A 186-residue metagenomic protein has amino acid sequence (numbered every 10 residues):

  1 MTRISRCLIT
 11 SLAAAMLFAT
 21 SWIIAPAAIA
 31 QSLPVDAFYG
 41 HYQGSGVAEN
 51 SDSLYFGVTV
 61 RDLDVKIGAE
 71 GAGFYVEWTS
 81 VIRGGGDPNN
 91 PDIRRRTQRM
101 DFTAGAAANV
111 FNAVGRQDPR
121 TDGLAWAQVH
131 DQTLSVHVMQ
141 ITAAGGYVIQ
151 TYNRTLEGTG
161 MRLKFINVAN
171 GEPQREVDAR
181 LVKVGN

Functional and structural regions predicted by a protein language model:
M1-A15: Bacterial N-terminal signal peptides that target proteins for export
L17-A27: C-terminal segment of classical bacterial N-terminal signal peptides
S32-L33, H41-E77, P91-R95, Y147 (+2 more regions): Short, solvent-exposed loop/hinge segments that bridge or flank secondary-structure elements
R61-I67, Q98-M100, D122-A127, I149-L156 (+1 more regions): Hydrophobic/aromatic beta-strand elements that line small-molecule binding cavities or substrate pockets in beta-rich
E77-S80, A113, S135-T142, K164-V168: Short beta-strand segments that buttress and anchor functional surface loops
S80-L134: Predominantly extracellular/secreted and cell-surface proteins with exposed, flexible low-complexity segments
Q117-G158: Acidic, glycine-rich flexible loop segments
N153, K164-Q174: Short, exposed beta-strand-loop hairpins at the edges of beta-sheets in extracellular/periplasmic proteins
